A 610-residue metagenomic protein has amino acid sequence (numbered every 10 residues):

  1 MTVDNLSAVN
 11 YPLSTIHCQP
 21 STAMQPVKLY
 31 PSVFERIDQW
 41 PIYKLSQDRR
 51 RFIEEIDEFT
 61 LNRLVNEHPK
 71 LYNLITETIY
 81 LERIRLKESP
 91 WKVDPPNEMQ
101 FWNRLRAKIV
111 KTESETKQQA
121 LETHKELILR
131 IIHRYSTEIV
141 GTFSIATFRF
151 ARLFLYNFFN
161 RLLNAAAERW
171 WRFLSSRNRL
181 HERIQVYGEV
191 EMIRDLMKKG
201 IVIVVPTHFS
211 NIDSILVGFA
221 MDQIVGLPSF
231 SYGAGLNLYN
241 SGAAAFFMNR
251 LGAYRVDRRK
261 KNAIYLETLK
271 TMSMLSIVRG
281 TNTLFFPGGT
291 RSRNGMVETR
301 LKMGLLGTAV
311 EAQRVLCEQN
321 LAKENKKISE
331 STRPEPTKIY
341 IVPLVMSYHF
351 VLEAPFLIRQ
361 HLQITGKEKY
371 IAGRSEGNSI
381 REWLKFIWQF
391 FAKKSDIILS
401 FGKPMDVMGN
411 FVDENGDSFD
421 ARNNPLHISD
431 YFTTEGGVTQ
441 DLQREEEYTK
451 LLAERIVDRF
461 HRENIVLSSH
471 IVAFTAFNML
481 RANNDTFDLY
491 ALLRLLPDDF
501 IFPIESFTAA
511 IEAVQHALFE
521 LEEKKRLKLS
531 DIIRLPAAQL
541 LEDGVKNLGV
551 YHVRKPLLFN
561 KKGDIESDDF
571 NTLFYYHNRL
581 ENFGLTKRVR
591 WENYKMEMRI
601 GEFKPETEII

Functional and structural regions predicted by a protein language model:
T2-S7, L13-L284, G289-I610: Membrane-interfacial terminal anchoring regions of lipid-handling membrane enzymes
